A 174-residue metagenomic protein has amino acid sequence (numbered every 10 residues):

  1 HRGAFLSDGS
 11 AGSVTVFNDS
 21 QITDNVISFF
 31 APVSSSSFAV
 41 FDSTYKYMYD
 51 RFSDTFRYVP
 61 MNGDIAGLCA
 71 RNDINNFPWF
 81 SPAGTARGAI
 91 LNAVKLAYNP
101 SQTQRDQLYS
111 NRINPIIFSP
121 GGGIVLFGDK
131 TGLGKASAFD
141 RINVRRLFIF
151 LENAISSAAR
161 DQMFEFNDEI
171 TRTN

Functional and structural regions predicted by a protein language model:
H1-N174: Structured, hydrophobic secondary-structure cores that serve as assembly/anchoring elements
